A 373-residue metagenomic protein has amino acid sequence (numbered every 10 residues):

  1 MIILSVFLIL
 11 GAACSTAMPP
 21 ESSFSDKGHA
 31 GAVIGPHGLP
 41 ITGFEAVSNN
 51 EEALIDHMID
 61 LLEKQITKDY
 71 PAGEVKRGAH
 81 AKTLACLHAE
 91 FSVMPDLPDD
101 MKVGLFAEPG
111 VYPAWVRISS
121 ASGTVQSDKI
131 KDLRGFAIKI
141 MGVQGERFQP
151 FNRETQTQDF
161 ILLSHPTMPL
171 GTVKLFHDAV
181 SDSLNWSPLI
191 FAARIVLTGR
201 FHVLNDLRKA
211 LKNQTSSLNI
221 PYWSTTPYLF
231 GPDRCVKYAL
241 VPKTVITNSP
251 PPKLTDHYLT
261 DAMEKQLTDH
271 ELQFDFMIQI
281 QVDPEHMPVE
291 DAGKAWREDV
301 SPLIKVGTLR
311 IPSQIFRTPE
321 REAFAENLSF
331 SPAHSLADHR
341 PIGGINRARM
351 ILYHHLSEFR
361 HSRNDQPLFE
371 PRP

Functional and structural regions predicted by a protein language model:
M1-S5: Sec-dependent signal peptide recognition, specifically the positively charged N-region followed immediately by
A12-A13: C-terminal motif of bacterial Sec signal peptides marking the signal peptidase cleavage site
A17-P373: Active-site-adjacent core segments of small-molecule enzymes
